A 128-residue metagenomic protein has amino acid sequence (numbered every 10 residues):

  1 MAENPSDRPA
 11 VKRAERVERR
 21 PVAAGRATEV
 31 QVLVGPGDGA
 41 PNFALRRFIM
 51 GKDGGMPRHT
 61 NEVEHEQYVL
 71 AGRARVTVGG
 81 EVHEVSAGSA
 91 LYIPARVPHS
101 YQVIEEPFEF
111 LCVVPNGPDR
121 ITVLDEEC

Functional and structural regions predicted by a protein language model:
M1-N42, E126-C128: A short, N-terminal "cap"/entry segment at the start of jelly-roll beta-barrel domains of the cupin/DSBH fold
G39, A95-R120: Ligand-binding loop in jelly-roll beta-barrel domains
L45, V78, L111-V113: Anionic, Ser/Thr-rich low-complexity intrinsically disordered regions
R46-N61, A95: Conserved short histidine dyad/triad with adjacent acidic residue
G55-P57, R75, L91, A95-S100 (+1 more regions): Histidine-centered metal-chelating micro-motifs
V63-A74, G79: Glycine- and acidic-residue-biased ligand/ion/polar-headgroup-sensing regions
G80-A95: Short acidic-glycine-tyrosine-enriched beta hairpin
P118-C128: Acidic/histidine-enriched, glycine/proline-rich intrinsically disordered or flexible terminal extensions
